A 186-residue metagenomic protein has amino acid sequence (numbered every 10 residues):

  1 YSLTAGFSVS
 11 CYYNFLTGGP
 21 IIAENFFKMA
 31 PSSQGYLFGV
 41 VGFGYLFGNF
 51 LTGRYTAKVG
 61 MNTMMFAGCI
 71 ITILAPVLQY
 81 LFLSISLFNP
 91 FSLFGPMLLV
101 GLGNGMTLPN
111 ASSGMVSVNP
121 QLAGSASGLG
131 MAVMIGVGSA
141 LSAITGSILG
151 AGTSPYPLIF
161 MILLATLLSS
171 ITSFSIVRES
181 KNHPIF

Functional and structural regions predicted by a protein language model:
Y1-Y12, L98-L99: Pair of pore-lining "gating" transmembrane helices in MFS-fold secondary transporters
T17-S33: Short amphipathic helix-loop junctions that connect adjacent transmembrane helices in Major Facilitator Superfamily/SLC
P31-G39, G128: Small-residue hotspots at the loop-to-helix junctions and early N-terminal turns of transmembrane alpha-helices
Y36-Y45, M134: Transmembrane alpha-helical segments of major facilitator superfamily
G48-N62, L149: Helix-to-loop junctions at the C-terminal end of transmembrane segments in multipass secondary transporters
N62-N110: C-terminal transmembrane helical hairpin of 12-TM major facilitator-type secondary transporters
S112-S154, M161-I162: A late C-terminal transmembrane helix in Major Facilitator Superfamily
L163-F186: Multi-pass alpha-helical transporter architecture, strongest for 12-TM Major Facilitator/SLC carriers used
